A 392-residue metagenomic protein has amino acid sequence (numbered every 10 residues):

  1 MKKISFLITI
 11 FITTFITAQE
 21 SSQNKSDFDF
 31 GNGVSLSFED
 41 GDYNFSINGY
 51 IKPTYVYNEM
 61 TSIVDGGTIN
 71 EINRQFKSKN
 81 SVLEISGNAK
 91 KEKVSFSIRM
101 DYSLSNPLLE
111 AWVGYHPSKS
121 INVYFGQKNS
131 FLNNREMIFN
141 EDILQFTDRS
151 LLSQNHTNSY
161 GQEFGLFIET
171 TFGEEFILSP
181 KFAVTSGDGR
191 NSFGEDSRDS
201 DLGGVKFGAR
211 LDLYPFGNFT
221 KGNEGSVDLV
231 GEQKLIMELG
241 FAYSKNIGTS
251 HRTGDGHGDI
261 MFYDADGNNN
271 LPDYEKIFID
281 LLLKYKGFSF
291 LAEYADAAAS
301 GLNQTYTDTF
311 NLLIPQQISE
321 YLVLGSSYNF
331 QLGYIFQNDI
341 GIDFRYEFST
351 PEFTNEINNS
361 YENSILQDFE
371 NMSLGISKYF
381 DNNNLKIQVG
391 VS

Functional and structural regions predicted by a protein language model:
M1-S22: Bacterial Sec-dependent N-terminal signal peptides
A18-N48, G67, G217-E238, T249-G254 (+2 more regions): Outer-membrane beta-barrel biogenesis signature
S21-N24, Q233-S392: Outer-membrane beta-barrel pore domains
D29, S78, N106, G161 (+5 more regions): Membrane-spanning beta-strands of outer-membrane beta-barrel proteins
S35-E59, T68-R190, D201-N218, Y328-D343 (+2 more regions): Outer membrane beta-barrel
N58-S62, P107-L109, N134-M137, G189-F193 (+4 more regions): Outer-membrane beta-barrel proteins
V64-T68, D142-S150, G258-M261, D308-L312: Short glycine/proline- and charge-enriched loop/turn segments that cap or connect secondary-structure elements
G67-E71, S97-R99, L151-Q154, R190-S197 (+3 more regions): Extracellular loop and loop/strand-boundary signature of outer-membrane beta-barrel proteins
